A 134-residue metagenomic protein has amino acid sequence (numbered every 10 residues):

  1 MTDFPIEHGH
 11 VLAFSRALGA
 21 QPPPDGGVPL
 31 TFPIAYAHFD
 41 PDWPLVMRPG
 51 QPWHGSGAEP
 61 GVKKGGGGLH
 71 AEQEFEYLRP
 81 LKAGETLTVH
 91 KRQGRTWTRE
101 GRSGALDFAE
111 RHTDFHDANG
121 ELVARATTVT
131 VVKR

Functional and structural regions predicted by a protein language model:
M1-E72: Hot-dog-fold acyl-thioester-processing enzymes
E72, E76-R134: HotDog/MaoC-like acyl-thioester-processing domains
